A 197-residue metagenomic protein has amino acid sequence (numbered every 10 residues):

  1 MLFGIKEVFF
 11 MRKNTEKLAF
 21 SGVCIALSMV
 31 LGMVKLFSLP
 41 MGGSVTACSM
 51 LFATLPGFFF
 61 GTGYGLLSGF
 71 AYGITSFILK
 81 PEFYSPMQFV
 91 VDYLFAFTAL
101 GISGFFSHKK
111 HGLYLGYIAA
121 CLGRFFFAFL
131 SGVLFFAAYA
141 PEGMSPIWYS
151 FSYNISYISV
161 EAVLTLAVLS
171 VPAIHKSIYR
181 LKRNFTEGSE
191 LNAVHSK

Functional and structural regions predicted by a protein language model:
L2-I25, Y114, P146-K197: Alpha-helical transmembrane segments and their cytosolic interface
L2-P56, G63-Y64: Hydrophobic transmembrane alpha-helices
F3-F10, E16-V30, Q88-V133: Short helix-perturbing small/polar motifs within transmembrane alpha-helices
L18-V23, L51, T62, L66-F70 (+6 more regions): Hydrophobic alpha-helical transmembrane segments
L27-G32, S68, S76, A99 (+3 more regions): Alpha-helical transmembrane segments of multipass membrane proteins
S28, G32, A128, G132-A140 (+1 more regions): Juxtamembrane/transmembrane-helix interface segments of polytopic membrane transporters
L31-V45, F70-F105, F136-A140: Interfacial aromatic-anchored transmembrane helix boundaries in multi-pass membrane proteins
G57, A99-S107, L169, A173: Hydrophobic transmembrane alpha-helices
